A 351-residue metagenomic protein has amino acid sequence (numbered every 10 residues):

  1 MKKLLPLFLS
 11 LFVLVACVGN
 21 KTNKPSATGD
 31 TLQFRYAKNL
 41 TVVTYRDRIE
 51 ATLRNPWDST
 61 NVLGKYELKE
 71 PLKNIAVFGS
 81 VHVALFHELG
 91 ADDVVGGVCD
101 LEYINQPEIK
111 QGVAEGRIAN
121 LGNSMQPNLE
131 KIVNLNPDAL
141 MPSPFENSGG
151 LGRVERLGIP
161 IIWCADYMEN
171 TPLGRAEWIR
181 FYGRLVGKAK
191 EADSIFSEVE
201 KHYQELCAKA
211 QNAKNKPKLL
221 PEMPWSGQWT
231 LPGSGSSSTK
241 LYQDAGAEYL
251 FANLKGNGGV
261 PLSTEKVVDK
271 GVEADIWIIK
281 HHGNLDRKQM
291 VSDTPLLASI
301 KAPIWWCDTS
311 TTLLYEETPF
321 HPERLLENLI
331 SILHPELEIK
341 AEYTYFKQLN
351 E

Functional and structural regions predicted by a protein language model:
M1-K24, L329: Bacterial Sec-dependent N-terminal signal peptides
C17-V83, E191-L220, I332, E336-E351: Bacterial Sec-exported substrate-binding components of ABC uptake systems
A51-S59, L68-V133, A139-E146: A short, structured surface patch at a secondary-structure boundary
K69-L72, S80-F86, L129, L151 (+8 more regions): Extracytoplasmic/secreted envelope proteins and their assembly/folding machinery, especially bacterial periplasmic
P71-N74, L85, R117-N123, P137-M141 (+5 more regions): Second-shell loop/turn segments in exported
V98-E108, N147-L151, C164-R180, K216-K240: Extracytoplasmic ligand-binding site segments that recognize negatively charged/polar headgroups
E169-S194, E198, I276-E351: Structured C-terminal subdomain patch of bacterial secreted/periplasmic proteins
K201, L206-Q289: Flexible, glycine-rich surface segments
